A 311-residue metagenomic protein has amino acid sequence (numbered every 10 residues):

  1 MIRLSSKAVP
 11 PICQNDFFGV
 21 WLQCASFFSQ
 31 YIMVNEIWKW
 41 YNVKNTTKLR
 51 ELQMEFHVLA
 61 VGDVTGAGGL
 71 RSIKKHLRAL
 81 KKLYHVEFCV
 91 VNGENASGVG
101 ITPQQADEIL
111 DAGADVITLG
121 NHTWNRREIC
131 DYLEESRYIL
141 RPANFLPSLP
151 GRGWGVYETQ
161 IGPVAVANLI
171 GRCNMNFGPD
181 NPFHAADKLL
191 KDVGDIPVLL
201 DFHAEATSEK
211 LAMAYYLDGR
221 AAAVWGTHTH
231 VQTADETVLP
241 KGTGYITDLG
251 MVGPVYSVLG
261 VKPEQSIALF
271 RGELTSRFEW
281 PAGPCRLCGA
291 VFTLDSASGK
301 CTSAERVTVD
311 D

Functional and structural regions predicted by a protein language model:
M1-I2, I12, Y31, Y41: Short, low-complexity segments with poor structural confidence in diverse proteins
S5-S6, S26-S29: Serine residues within intrinsically disordered or low-complexity segments
A8-V9, K44: Short linear/disordered segments characteristic of secreted peptide precursors and small low-complexity proteins
W21, Q30-N35, K39-K44, K48-R50: Short, positively charged and aromatic/hydrophobic N-terminal segments
N45-D311: Acidic, metal/ion-coordinating pockets
